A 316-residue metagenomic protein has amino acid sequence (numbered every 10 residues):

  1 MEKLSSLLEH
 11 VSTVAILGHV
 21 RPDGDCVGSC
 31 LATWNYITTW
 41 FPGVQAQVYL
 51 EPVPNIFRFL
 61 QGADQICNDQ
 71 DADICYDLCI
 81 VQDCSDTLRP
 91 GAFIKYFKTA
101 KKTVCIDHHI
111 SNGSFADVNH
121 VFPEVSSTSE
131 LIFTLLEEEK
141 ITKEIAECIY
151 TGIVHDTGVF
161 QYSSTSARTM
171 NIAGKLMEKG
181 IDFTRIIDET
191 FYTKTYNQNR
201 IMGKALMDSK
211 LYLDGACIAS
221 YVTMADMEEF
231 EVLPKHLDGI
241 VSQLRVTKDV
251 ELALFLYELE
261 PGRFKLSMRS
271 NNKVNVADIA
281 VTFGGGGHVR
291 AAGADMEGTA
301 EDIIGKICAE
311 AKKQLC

Functional and structural regions predicted by a protein language model:
E2-G18, G28-R58, A72-L78, G158-C316: Hydrophobic helix-and-loop "lid/oligomerization" segment in the mid-to-C-terminal part of catalytic domains
L17, R21, V81, C105-I106 (+1 more regions): Generic enzyme active-site microenvironment
V20-P22, C84-T87, H109-S111, M224-A225 (+1 more regions): Short glycine-rich anion-binding loops that position phosphate/pyrophosphate groups of nucleotides and phosphorylated
D23-V27: Short N-terminal binding/cap micro-motifs at the start of the first secondary-structure element
A46-V48, T103, I149: Hydrophobic/aromatic residues located in beta-strands of well-ordered beta-sheets within soluble catalytic
Q61-V118: Active-site cofactor/cluster-binding pocket
D71-I74, K95-K98, N112-G113, I141-T142 (+3 more regions): Solvent-exposed alpha-helices and their adjacent loops that cap or buttress functional pockets in soluble metabolic
I106-I172: Short alpha-helices
